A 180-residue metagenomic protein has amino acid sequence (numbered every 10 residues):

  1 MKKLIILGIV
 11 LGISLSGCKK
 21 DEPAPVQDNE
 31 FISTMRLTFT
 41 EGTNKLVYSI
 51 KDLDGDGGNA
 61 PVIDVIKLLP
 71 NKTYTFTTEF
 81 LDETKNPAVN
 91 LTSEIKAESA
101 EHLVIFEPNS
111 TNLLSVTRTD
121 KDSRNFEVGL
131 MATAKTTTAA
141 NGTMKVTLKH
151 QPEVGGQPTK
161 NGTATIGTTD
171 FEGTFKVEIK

Functional and structural regions predicted by a protein language model:
M1-L4: Positively charged n-region of N-terminal signal peptides that target proteins for export
G8, G12-L37: Bacterial Sec-dependent N-terminal signal peptides
V26-K180: First exposed extracellular module after export/assembly in secreted or surface-exposed proteins
